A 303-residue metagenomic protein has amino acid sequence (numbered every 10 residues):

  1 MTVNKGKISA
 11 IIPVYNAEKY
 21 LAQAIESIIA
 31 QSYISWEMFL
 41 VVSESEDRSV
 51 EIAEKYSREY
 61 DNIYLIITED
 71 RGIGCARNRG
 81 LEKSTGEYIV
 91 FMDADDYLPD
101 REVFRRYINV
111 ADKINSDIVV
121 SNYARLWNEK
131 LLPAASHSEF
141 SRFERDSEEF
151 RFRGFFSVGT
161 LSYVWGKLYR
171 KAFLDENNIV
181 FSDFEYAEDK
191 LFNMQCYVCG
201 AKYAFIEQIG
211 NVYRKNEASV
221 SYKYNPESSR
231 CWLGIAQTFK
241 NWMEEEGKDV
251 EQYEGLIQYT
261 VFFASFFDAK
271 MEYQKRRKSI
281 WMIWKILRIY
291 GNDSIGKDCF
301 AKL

Functional and structural regions predicted by a protein language model:
M1-T2, M271-L303: Membrane-interface aromatic/basic loop that binds lipid-linked glycans or pyrophosphate carriers, typified by
G6-S9, S27, E37, L191: Cell-envelope/extracellular polymer assembly enzymes that use nucleotide-activated donors
N16-A30: Short, well-formed alpha-helical segments that are part of the catalytic scaffolds of diverse glycosyltransferases
Y20-A22, D47-Y56: Acidic helix N-cap motif at the loop->helix transition within catalytic regions of sugar-transfer enzymes
I34, V42-E51: A conserved acidic beta->alpha catalytic loop
T68-S84, A94: Glycine-rich, basic loop-to-helix element that forms the pyrophosphate-binding segment of sugar-nucleotide handling
I73, A94-A204, Y213-E227: Donor-binding/catalytic cores of nucleotide-activated saccharide and glycerol-phosphate transferases/polymerases
I89: Short aromatic/hydrophobic "clamp" motif used to bind/position activated sugar donors
